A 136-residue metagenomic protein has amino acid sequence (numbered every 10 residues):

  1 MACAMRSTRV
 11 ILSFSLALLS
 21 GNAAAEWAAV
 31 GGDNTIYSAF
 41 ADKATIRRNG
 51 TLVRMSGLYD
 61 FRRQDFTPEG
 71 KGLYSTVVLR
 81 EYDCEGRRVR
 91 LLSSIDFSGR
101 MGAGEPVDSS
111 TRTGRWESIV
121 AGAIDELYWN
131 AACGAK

Functional and structural regions predicted by a protein language model:
M1-A2, L19: Short intrinsically disordered, low-complexity coil segments enriched in acidic
A2-I11: Bacterial N-terminal signal peptides that target proteins for export
I11-L19: Bacterial N-terminal signal peptides
G21-V78, D83-K136: N-terminal secretory-pathway/extracellular module detecting exported/lumenal segments and adjacent signal-anchor/first
